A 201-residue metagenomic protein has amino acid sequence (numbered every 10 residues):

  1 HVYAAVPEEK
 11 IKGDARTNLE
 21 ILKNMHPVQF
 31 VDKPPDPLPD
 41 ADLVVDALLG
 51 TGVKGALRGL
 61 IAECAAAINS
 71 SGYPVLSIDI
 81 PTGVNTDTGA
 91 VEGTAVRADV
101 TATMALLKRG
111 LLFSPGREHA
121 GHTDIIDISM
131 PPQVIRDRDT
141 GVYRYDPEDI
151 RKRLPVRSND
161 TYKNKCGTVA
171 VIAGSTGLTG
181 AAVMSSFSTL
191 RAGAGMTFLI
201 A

Functional and structural regions predicted by a protein language model:
H1-D137, I200-A201: Glycine-rich phosphate/dinucleotide-binding loop and adjoining beta-alpha-beta core of small-molecule
H1-Y3, K12, R16, L111-A201: Small-residue (G/A/S/T)-rich helix-start motifs and N-terminal tracts that mark the onset
